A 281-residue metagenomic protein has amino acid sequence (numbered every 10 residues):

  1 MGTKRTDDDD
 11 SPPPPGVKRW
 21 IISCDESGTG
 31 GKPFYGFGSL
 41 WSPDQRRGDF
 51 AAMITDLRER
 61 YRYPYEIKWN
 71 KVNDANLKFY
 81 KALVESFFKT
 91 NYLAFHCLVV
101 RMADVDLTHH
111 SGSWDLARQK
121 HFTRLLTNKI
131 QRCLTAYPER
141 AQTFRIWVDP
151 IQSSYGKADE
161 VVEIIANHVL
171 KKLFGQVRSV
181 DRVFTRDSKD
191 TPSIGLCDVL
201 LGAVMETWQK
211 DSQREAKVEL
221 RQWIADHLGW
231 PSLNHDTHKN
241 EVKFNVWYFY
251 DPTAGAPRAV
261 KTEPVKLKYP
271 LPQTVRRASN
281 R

Functional and structural regions predicted by a protein language model:
M1-R281: Phosphate-ester processing/binding pockets and catalytic centers
